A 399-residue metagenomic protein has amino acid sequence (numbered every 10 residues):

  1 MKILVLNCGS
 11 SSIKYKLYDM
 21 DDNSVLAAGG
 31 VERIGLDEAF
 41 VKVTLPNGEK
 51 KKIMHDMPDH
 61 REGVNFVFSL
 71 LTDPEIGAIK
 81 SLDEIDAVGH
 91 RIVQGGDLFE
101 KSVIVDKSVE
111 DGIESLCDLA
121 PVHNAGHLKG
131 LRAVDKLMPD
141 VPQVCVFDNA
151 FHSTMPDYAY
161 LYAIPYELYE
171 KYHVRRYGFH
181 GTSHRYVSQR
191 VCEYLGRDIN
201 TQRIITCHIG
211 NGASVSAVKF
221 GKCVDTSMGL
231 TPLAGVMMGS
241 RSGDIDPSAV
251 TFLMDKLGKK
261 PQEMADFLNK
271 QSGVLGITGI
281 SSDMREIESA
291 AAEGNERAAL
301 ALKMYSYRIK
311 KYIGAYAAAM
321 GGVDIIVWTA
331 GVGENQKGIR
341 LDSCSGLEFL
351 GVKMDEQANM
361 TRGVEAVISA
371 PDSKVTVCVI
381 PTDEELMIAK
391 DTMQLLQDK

Functional and structural regions predicted by a protein language model:
M1-G96: N-terminal glycine/serine-rich phosphate-binding loop of ATP-dependent small-molecule kinases, especially carbohydrate
G9, H90-V93, I209, V323 (+1 more regions): Glycine-rich beta-strand-to-loop/alpha-helix junction loops that act as flexible
L70-I85, V191-D198, I313-D324: Phosphate/pyrophosphate-binding loops at sites that engage ATP/ADP/AMP, CoA/4′-phosphopantetheine, polyphosphate
L71, E75-H123, V144, F151-A159: Short beta-strand-loop/turn "lid" adjacent to the catalytic site in phosphate-handling enzymes
H90, P121-A125, P142-F147, S153 (+4 more regions): General beta-strand structural signal in soluble alpha/beta enzymes
F151-D255: Glycine-rich phosphate-binding loop of actin/hexokinase-like ATP-binding domains
D266, G273-I277, M284-A319: Adenine-nucleotide phosphate-binding core of ATP-dependent small-molecule kinases
K337, L341-E384: Conserved phosphate-binding/catalytic loops in two-lobed NTP-binding clefts
